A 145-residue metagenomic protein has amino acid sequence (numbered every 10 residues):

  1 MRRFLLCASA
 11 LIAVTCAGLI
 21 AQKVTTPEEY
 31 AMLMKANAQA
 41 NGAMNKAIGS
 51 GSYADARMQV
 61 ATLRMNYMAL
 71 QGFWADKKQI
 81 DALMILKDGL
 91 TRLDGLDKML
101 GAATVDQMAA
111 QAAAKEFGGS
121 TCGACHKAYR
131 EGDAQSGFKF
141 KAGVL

Functional and structural regions predicted by a protein language model:
M1-S9: Bacterial N-terminal signal peptides that target proteins for export
A8, A17, G123-H126: Secreted/luminal cysteine- and crosslink-motif detector
C16-K23: Sec/Tat signal peptide C-region and signal peptidase I cleavage site
K23-L145: Sequence context surrounding c-type heme c attachment/ligation sites in exported
